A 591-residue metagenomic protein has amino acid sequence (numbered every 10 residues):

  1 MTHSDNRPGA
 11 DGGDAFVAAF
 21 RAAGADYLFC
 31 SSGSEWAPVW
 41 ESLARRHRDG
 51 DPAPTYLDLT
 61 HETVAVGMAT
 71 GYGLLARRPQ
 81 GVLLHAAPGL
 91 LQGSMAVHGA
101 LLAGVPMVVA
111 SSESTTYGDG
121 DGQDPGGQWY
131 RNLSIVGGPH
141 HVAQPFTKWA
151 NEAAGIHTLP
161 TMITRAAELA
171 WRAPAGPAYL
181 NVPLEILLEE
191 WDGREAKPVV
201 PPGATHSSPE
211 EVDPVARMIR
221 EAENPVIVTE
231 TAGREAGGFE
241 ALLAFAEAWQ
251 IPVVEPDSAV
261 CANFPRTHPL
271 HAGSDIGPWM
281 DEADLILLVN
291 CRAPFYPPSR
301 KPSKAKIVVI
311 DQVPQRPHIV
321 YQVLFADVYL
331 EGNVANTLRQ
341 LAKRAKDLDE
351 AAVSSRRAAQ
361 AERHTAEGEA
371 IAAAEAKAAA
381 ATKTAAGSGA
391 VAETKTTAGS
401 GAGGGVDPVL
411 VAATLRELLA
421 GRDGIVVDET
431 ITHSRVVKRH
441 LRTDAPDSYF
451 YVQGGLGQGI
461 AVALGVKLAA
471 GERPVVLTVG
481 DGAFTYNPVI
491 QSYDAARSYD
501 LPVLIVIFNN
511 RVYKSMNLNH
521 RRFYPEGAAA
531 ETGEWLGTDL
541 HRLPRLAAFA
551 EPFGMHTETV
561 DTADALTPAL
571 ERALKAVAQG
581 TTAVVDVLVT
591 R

Functional and structural regions predicted by a protein language model:
M1-R7, A150, A154-H157, K304-T430 (+3 more regions): Phosphate/pyrophosphate-binding active-site segments
T2-A351, A380, V391-E393, A402 (+3 more regions): N-terminal alpha/beta PP-like core and its mobile active-site loop of ThDP/TPP-dependent enzymes
G12-G24, S31-A44, E362-A381, G387 (+2 more regions): Active-site diphosphate/adenylate-binding microenvironment
E41, T70, H140-H141, L243 (+4 more regions): Active-site phosphate/pyrophosphate- and oxyanion-stabilizing loops and adjacent acidic/basic residues in soluble
S112, V289, I310-D311, D428 (+3 more regions): Active-site flanking residues adjacent to catalytic metal/cofactor-binding acidic residues
G120-L133, M280-E282, Q322, E331 (+2 more regions): Thiamine diphosphate
A175, A222-N224, K304, G421-D423 (+3 more regions): A general structural motif
V226, V323, I425, V476-L477: Hydrophobic "anchor" residues on beta-strands that sit immediately upstream of conserved functional sites
